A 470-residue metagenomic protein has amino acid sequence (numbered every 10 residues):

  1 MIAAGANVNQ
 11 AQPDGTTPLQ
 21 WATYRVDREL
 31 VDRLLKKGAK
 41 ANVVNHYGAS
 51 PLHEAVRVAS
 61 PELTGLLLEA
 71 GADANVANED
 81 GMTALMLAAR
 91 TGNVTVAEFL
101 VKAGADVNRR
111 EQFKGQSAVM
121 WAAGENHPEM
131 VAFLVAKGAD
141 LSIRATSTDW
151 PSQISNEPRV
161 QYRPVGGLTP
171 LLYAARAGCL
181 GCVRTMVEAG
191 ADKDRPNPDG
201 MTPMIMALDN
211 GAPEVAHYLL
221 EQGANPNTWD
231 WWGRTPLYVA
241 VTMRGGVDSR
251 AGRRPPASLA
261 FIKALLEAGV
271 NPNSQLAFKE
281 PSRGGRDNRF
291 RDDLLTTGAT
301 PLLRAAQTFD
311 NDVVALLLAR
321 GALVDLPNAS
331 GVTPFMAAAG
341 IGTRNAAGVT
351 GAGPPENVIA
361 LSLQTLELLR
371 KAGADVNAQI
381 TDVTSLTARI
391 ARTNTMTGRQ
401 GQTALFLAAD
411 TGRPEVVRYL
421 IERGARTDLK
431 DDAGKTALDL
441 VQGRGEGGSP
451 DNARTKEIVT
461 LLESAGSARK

Functional and structural regions predicted by a protein language model:
M1-D14: N-terminal segments that cap or nucleate solenoid repeat domains
I2, D27-L35, S60-L68, N93-V101 (+10 more regions): Ankyrin repeat structural motif
A11, V44, A77, R110-E111 (+10 more regions): Ankyrin-repeat boundary/linker signal
P13-D14, H46-Y47, E79-D80, F113-K114 (+8 more regions): Ankyrin repeat start-site detector
W21-D27, E54-S60, L87-N93, W121-H127 (+10 more regions): Ankyrin repeat A-helix N-terminal signature
T427-A468: Leucine-rich solenoid repeat scaffolds
